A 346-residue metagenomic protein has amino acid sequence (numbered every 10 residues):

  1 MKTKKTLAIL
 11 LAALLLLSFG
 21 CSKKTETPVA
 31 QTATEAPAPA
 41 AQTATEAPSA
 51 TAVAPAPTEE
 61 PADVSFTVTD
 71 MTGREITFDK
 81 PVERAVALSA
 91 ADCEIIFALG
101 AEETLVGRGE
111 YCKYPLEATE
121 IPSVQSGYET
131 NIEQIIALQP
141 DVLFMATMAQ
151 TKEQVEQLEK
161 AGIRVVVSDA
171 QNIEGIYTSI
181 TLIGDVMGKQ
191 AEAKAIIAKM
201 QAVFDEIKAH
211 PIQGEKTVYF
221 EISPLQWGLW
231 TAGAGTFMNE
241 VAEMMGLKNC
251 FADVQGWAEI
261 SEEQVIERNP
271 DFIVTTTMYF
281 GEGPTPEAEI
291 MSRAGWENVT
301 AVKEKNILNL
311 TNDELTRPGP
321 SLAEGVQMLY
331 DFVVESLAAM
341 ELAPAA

Functional and structural regions predicted by a protein language model:
M1-L11: Positively charged n-region of N-terminal signal peptides that target proteins for export
K5-L7, F19-A91, Q190-Y219, F272 (+1 more regions): Bacterial Sec-exported substrate-binding components of ABC uptake systems
L11, L15-F19: Hydrophobic core
K80, I132-P140, S261-N269: Short helices/loops that flank or line small-molecule/ion binding pockets
R84-L138, V142-M148: A short, structured surface patch at a secondary-structure boundary
Y111-Y114, W230-W257: Alpha-helical, coiled-coil/dimerization segments enriched in small aliphatic residues
T151-Q154, V166-L182, E215-F237, G281-P284: Extracytoplasmic ligand-binding site segments that recognize negatively charged/polar headgroups
Y177-T178, D185, K194, D205 (+2 more regions): Structured C-terminal subdomain patch of bacterial secreted/periplasmic proteins
